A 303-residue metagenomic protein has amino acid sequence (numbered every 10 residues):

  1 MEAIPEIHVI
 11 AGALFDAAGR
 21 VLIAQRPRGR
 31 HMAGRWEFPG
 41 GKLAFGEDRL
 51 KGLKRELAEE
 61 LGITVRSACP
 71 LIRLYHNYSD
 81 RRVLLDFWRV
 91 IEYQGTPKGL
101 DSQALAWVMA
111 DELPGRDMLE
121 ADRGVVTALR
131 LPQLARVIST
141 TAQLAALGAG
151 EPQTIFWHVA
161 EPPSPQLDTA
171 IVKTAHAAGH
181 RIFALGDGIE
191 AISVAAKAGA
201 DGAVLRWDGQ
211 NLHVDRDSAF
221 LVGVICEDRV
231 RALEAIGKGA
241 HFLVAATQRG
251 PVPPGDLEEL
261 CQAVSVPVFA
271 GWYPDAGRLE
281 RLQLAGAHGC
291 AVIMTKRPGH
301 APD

Functional and structural regions predicted by a protein language model:
M1-V21, R73: Conserved N-terminal beta-strand and adjoining loop/helix that marks the start of the Nudix/MutT-like hydrolase domain
R20-E59, R181-L185: Conserved Nudix-box catalytic region and its N-terminal flanking loop in Nudix hydrolases and closely related
A33, K98-A145, G150-T154: Nudix hydrolase/Nudix homology domain
L74-P97, D122: Active-site-adjacent beta-strand/loop module that shapes the phosphate/pyrophosphate-binding cleft
Q133-S139, Q153-H158, I182-G186, A203-L205 (+4 more regions): Hydrophobic faces of well-ordered beta-strands that scaffold small-molecule active sites in alpha/beta enzyme cores
A146-L147, A184, G188-D201, E227-H241 (+2 more regions): Catalytic cores of alpha/beta
I155, V159, G202-H213, F242-P253 (+1 more regions): Glycine-rich phosphate-binding active-site loops on the catalytic face of alpha/beta enzymes
P165-G186, W207-D228, G250-D275: Alpha-helix-loop-beta-strand connector modules within alpha/beta enzyme cores
